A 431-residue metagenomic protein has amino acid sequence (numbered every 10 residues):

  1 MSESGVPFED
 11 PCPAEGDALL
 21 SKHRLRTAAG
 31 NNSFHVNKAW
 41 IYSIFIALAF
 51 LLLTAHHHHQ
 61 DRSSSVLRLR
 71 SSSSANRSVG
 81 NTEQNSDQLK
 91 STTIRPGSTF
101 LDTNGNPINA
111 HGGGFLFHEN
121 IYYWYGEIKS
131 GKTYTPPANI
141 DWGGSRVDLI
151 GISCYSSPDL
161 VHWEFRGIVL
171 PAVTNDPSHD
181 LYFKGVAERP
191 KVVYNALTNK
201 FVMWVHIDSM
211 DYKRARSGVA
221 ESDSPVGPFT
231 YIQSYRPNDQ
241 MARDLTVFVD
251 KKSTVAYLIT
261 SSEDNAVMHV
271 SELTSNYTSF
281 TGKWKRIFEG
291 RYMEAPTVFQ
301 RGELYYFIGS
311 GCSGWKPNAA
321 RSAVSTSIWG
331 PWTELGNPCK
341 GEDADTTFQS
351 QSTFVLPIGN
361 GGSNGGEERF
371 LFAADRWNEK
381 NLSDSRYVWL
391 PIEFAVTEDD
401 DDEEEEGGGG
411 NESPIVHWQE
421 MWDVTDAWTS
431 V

Functional and structural regions predicted by a protein language model:
M1-A14: N-terminal targeting leaders characterized by basic, low-complexity, disordered sequences that direct proteins
P11, G16, L20-T27, V36-S43 (+1 more regions): Carbohydrate-active catalytic/glycan-binding domains of CAZyme proteins, especially the secreted or lumenal ectodomains
F45-L51: Core hydrophobic alpha-helical transmembrane segments of single-pass membrane proteins
